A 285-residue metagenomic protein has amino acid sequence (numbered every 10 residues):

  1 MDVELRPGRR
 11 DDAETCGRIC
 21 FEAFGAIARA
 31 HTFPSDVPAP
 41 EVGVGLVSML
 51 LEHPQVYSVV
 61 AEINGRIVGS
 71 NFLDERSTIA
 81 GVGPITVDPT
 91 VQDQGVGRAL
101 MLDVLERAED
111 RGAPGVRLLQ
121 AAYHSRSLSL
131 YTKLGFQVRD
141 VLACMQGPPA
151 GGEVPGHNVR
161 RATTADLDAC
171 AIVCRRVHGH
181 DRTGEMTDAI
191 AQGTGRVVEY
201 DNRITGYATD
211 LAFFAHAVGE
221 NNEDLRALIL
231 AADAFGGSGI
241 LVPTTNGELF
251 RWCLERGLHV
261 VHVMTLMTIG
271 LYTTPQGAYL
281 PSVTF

Functional and structural regions predicted by a protein language model:
M1-V3, R9-R10, E52, V56-S58 (+5 more regions): Intrinsically disordered, low-complexity, positively biased terminal segments
F21-L46, L167-A189: Conserved GNAT-fold acetyl-CoA-binding loop/helix
E75, D88-T90, Q94, A122-Y123: Active-site acidic-Proline motif in GNAT/NAT acetyltransferases
T78, R117-A121, Q137-A150, V260-L271: Conserved catalytic-core motifs of GNAT/GCN5-like acyltransferases
V82, V116-A121, I240-V242: Conserved hydrophobic beta-strand within the GNAT/NAT acetyltransferase core sheet that lines the active-site cleft
S127-Y131, F136, C253: Conserved active-site tyrosine of GNAT-family acetyltransferases
K133, R139-D168: Surface-exposed beta-loop interaction hotspot
